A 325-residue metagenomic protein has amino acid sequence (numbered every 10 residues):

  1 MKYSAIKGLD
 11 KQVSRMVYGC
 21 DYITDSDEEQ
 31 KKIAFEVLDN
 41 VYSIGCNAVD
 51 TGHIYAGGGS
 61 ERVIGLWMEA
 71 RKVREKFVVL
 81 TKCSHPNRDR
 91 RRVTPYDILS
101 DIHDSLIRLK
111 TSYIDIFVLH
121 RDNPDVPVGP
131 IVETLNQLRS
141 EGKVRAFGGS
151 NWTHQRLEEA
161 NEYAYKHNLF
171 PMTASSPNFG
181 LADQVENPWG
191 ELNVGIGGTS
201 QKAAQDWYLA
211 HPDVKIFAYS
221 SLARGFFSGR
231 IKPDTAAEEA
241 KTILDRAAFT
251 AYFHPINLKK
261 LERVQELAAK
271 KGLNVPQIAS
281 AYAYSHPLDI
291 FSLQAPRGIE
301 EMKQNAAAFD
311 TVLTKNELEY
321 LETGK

Functional and structural regions predicted by a protein language model:
M1-F77, S140: N-terminal binding-site loop/beta-alpha segment at the start of enzyme catalytic domains that lines or forms
R15, A48, Y113-I116, A146 (+2 more regions): Residues at the N-termini of beta-strands
Y18, T51, T81, I116-L119 (+4 more regions): Conserved beta-strand positions
D21-K32, C83-L99, H120, D125: Active-site mouth loops of central-metabolism enzymes
E28-V41, V93-L109, L157-E162: Short, acidic/polar
E75-N87, A174-F179: A short, structured active-site edge motif that brings together acidic residues
L106-P127: Active-site groove signature of glycoside hydrolases
P127-K325: Beta/alpha (TIM)-barrel catalytic core signal, keyed to glycine-rich beta->alpha loops juxtaposed to Asp/Glu that bind
